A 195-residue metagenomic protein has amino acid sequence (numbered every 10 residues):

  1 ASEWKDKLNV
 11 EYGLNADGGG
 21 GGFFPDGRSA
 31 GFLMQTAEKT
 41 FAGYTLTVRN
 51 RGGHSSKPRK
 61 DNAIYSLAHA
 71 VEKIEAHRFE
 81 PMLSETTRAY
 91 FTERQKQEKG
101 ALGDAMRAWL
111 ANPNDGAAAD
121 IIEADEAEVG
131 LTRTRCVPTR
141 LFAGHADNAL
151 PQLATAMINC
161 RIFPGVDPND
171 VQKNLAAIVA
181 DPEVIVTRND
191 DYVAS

Functional and structural regions predicted by a protein language model:
E3-Y12, G19-S29, M34-G43, S55-L141 (+2 more regions): Acidic-enriched catalytic cores of C-N bond-cleaving enzymes acting on peptides and small amides
L14, I158: Residue-level signal for inorganic ion chemistry
A42, A154-A156: Hydrophobic core residues within well-ordered beta-strands of beta-rich domains
T47, R135, L141, L153 (+1 more regions): Zn-dependent metallopeptidase/amidohydrolase metal-coordination segment
R51-H54, Y192-A194: A short, flexible beta-alpha/helix-coil linker loop
F91, T187-S195: A short beta-alpha structural unit
